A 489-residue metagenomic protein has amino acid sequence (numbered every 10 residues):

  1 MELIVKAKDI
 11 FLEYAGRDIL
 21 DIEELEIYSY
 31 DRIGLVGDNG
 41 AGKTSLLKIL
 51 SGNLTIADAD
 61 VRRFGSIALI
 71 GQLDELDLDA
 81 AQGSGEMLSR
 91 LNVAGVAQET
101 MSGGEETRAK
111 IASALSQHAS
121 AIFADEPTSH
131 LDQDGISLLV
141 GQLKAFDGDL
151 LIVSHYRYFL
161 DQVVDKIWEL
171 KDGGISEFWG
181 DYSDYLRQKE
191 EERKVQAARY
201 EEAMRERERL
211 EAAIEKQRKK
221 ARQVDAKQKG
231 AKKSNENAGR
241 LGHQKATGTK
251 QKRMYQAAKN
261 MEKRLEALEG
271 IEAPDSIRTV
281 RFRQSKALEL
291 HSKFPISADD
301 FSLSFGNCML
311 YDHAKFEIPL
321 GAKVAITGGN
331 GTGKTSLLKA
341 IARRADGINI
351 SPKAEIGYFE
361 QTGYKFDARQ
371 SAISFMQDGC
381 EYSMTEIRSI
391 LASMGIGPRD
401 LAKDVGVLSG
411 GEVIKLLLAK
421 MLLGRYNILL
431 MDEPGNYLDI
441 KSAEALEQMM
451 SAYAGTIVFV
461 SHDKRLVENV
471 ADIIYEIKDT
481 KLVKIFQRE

Functional and structural regions predicted by a protein language model:
M1-A203, S285-E489: ABC ATP-binding cassette signature C-motif
D58, D77-S84, E169-T279, I477-E489: Extended, highly charged alpha-helical segments
I277-A287: Long, charged, glycine-rich C-terminal linkers/tails
